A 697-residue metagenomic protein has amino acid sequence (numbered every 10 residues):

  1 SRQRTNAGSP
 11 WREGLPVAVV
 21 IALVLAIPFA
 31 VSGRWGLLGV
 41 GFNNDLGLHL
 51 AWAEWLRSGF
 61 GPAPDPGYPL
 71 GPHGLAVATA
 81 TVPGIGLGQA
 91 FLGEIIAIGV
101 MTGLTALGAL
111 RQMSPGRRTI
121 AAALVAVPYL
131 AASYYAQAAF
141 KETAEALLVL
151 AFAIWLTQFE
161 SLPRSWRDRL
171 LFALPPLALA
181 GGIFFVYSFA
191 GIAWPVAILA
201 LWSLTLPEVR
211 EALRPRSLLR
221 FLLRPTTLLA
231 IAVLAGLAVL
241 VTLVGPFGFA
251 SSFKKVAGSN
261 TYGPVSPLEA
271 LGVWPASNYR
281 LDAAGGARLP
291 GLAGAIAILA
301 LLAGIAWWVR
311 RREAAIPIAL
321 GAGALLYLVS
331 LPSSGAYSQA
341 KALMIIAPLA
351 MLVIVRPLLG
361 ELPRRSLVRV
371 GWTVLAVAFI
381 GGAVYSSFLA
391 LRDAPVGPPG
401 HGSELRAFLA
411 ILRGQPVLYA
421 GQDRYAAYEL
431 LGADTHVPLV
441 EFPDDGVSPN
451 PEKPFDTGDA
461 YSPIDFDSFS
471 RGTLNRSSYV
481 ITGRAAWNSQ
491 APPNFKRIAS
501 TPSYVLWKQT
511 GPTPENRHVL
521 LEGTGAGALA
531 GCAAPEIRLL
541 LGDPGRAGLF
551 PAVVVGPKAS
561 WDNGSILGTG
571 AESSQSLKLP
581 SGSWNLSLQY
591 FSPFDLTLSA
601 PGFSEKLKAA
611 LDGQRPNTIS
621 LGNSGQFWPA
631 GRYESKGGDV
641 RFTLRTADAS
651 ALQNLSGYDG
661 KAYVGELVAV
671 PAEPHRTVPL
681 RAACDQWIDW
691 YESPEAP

Functional and structural regions predicted by a protein language model:
S1-V31, L223-A232: Start-transfer (signal-anchor) and selected internal transmembrane alpha helices of multi-pass inner/ER membrane
A26-L150, A283: Active-site lumenal/periplasmic loops and adjacent helix-entry segments of GT-C-fold, multi-pass membrane
I96-G99, E142, L148, G191-P195 (+3 more regions): Hydrophobic/aromatic-rich transmembrane helices and adjacent perimembrane loops
S133, L156, L171-S188: Membrane-interface alpha helices of multi-pass inner-membrane proteins
L171-A180, P225-G236, L352, L358-S387 (+2 more regions): Signature aromatic-anchored transmembrane alpha helix within multi-pass, membrane-resident enzymes that catalyze glycan
V186-G191, V239, L243, R356-L358 (+3 more regions): Transmembrane alpha-helical segments
A200-R214, R220, A230, R280 (+1 more regions): Hydrophobic, aromatic-rich transmembrane alpha-helices and their immediate juxtamembrane boundary segments
G382-Y385, L389-G402, R406-T457, Y479-R484 (+1 more regions): Short periplasmic/luminal acceptor-recognition loop of GT-C membrane glycosyltransferases, typified by
